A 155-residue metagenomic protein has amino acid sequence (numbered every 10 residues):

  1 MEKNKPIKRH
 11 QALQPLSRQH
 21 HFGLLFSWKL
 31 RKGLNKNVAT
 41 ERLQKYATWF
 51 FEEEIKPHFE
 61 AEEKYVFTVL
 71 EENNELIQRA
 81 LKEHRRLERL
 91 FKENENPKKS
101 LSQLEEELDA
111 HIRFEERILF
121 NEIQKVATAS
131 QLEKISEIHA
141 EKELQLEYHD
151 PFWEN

Functional and structural regions predicted by a protein language model:
M1-N155: Small-residue-biased structural context
